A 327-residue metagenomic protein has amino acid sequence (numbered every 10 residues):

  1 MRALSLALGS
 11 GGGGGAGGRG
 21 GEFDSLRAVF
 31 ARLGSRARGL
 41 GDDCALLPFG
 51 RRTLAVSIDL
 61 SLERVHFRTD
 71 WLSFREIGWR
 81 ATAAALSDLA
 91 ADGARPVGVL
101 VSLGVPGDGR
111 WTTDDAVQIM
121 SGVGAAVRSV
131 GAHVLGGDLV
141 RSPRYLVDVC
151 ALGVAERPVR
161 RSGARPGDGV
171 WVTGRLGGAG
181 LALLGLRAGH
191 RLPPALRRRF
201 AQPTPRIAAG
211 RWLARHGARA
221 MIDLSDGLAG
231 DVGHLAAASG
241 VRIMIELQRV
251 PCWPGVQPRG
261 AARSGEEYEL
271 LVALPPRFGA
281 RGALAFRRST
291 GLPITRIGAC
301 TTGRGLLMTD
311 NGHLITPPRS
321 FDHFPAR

Functional and structural regions predicted by a protein language model:
M1-A28, L72, G107-L135, V140-V147 (+2 more regions): Glycine-/charge-enriched secondary-structure boundary and capping motifs
M1-A91: N-terminal glycine-rich phosphate/pyrophosphate-binding loops that anchor nucleotide-derived ligands and cofactors
A31-L33, L40-D43, H133-L135, E156-V159 (+3 more regions): Glycine-rich, charged/polar anion/phosphate-binding loops that engage phosphate groups from diverse ligands
R51-L54, S61, R95-G185, A299: Glycine-rich anion-binding loops of enzyme active sites
A90-R95, A237-S239: Alpha-helix C-terminal capping segments
R165-P166, A208, R263: Residue-level recognition of short, solvent-exposed, well-ordered loop/turn junctions that link secondary-structure
G180-R197: Short, compositionally biased
R199-P203: Long, charged amphipathic helices and adjacent flexible linkers at domain junctions
